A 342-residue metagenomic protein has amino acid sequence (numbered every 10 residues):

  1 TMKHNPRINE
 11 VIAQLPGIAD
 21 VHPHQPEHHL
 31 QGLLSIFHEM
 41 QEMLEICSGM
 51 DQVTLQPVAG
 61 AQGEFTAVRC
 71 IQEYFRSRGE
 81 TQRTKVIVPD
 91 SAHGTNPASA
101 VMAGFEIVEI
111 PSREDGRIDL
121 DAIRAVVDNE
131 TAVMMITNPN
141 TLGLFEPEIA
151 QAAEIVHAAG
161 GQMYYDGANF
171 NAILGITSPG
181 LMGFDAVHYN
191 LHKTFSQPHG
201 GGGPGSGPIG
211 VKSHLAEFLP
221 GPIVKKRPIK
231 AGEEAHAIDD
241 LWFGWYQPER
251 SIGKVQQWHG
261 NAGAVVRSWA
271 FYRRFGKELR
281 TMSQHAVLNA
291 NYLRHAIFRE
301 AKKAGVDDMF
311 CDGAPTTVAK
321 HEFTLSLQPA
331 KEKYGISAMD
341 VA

Functional and structural regions predicted by a protein language model:
T1-Q25, I107, E300, A304-G335 (+1 more regions): Terminal amphipathic helices with adjacent charged low-complexity linkers/tails
P6, L15-I18, E27-H28, Q82-R83 (+2 more regions): ATP-dependent carboxylate/acyl-activation modules
Q14-H28, E45-S48, V101-P111, E130-M135 (+2 more regions): Gly-rich Lys/Arg/Thr-decorated short loops/hinges at beta-loop-alpha junctions or inter-strand turns that position
A19-V58, G63: Conserved N-terminal alpha-helix of the aminotransferase class I/II PLP-enzyme fold
H29-E45, H93-P97, D119-V127, I149-A152 (+6 more regions): Structured alpha-helical segments in the cores of large, soluble enzyme domains
G32-L34, Q62-W242, R250, G335-I336 (+1 more regions): Conserved PLP-enzyme active-site core in the AAT-like
L44, S48-Q52, I71, F75 (+2 more regions): Structural motif corresponding to the C-terminal cap of alpha-helices
A186-A330: Active-site C-terminal subdomain of aminotransferase-like
